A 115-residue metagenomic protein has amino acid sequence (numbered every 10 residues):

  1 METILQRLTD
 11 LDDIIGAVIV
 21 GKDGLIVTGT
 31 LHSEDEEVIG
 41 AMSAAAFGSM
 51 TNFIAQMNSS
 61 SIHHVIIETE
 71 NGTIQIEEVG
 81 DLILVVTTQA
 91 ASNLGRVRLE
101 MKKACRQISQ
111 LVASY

Functional and structural regions predicted by a protein language model:
M1-I14, D23-Y115: Acidic, low-complexity cytosolic segments
